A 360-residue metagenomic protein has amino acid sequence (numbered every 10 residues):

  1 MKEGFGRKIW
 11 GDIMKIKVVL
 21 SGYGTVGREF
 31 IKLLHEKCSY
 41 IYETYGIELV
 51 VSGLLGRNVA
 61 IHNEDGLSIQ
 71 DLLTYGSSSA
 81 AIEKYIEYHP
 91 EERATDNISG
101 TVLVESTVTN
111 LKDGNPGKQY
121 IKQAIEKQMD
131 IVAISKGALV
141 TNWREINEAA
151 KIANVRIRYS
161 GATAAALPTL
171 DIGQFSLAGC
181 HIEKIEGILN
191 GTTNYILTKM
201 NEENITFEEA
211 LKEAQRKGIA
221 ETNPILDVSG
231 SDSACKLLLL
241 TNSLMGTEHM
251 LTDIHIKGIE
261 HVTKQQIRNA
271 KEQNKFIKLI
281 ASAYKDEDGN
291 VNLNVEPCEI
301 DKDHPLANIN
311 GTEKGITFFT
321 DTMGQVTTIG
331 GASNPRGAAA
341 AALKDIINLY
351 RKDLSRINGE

Functional and structural regions predicted by a protein language model:
G4-F5, W10, M14-E126: N-terminal glycine-/serine-/threonine-rich beta1-alpha1-beta2 phosphate-ribose binding loop of Rossmann-like
E48, D130, R144-P168, K212: Catalytic or ion-translocation cores adjacent to nucleophile or general acid/base/metal-coordination motifs in diverse
V59, K136-G137, A162-A164: Short, ordered loop/turn segments at secondary-structure junctions
V102-E105, V132-I134, I157-G161, K184-G187 (+2 more regions): General beta-strand structural signal in soluble alpha/beta enzymes
N110-E126, K136-I157: Rossmann-fold NAD(P)-binding glycine/threonine-rich loop
F175-C235, L240: Conserved anion/nucleotide-ligand pocket segment
L211-N308, G315: Substrate-binding/catalytic subdomain of NAD(P)-dependent oxidoreductase enzymes
P305-E360: C-terminal helical cap and adjacent loop that interface with cofactors, partners, or active-site loops
